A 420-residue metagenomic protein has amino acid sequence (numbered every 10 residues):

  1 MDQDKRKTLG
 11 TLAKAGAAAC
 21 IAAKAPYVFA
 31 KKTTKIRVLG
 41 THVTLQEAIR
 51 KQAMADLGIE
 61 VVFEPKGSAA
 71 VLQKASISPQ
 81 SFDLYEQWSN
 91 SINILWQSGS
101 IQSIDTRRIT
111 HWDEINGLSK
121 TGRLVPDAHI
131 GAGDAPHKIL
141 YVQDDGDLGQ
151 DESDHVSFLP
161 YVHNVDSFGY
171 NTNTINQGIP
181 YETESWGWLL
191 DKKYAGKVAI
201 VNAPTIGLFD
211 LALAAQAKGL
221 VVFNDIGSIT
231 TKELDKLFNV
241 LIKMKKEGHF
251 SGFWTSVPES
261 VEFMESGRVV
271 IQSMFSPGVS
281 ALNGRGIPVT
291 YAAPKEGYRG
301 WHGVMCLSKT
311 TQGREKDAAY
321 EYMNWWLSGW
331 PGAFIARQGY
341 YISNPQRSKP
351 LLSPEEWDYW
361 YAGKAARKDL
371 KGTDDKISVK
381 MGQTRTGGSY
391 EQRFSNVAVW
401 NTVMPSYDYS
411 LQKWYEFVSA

Functional and structural regions predicted by a protein language model:
R6-V28: N-terminal export signals
F29-A30, C306-R385: Mature extracytoplasmic/periplasmic domains
K31-S98, V261: Early extracytoplasmic/lumenal segment of secretory-pathway proteins
S81-L84, Q102-S167: A structural signal for short loop-to-beta-strand junctions that line the ligand-binding cleft of periplasmic/secreted
W96-I104, D154-H155, A281-A293: Ligand-binding "clamshell"
G207, L211-A212, F223-P258, V269: Glycine-centered hinge/linker elements that transmit conformational signals in sensory and ligand-binding systems
H249-Q312, L352, E356: Extracytoplasmic/periplasmic substrate-binding proteins
D375-A420: Conserved C-terminal helix/tail region of periplasmic/extracytoplasmic solute-binding proteins
